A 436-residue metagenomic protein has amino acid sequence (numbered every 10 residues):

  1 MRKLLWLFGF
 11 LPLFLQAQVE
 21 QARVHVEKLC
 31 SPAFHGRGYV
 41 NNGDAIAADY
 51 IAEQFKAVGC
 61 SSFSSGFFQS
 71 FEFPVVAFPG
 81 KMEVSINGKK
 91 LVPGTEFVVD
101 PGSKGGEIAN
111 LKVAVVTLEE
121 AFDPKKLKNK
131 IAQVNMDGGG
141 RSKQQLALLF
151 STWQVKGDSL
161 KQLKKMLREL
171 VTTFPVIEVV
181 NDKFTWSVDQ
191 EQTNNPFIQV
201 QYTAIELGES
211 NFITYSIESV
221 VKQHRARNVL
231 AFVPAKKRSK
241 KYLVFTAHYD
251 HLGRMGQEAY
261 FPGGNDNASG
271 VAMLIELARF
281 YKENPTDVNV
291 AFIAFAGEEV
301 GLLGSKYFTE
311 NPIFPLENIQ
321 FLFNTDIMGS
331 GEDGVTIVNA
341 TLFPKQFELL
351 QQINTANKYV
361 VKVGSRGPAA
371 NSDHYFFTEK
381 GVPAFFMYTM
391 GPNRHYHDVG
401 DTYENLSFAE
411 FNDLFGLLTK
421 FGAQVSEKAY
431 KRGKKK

Functional and structural regions predicted by a protein language model:
M1-Q21, H25: Bacterial Sec-dependent N-terminal signal peptides
V19-N42, I46, V58, S62-F63 (+7 more regions): N-terminal capping segment at the start of a domain
Q21-V24, K28, N42, I46-A57 (+9 more regions): Extracytoplasmic/secreted proteins, especially bacterial periplasmic and envelope-associated proteins
P32-N42, A57, Q69-E72, V113-V116 (+7 more regions): Second-shell loop/turn segments in exported
H35-L146: Noncatalytic luminal/extracellular "stalk/propeptide" segments of secretory-pathway proteins
G105-V113, L118-P124, V180-P262, R279 (+2 more regions): Soluble metallo-hydrolase cores and metallopeptidase-like ectodomains found primarily in the secretory/periplasmic
R279, R394-K436: His/Asp/Glu-rich mid-to-C-terminal helical/loop segments that flank catalytic regions of hydrolases
T286, F295-H395: Metal-dependent peptidase/peptidase-like ectodomains
